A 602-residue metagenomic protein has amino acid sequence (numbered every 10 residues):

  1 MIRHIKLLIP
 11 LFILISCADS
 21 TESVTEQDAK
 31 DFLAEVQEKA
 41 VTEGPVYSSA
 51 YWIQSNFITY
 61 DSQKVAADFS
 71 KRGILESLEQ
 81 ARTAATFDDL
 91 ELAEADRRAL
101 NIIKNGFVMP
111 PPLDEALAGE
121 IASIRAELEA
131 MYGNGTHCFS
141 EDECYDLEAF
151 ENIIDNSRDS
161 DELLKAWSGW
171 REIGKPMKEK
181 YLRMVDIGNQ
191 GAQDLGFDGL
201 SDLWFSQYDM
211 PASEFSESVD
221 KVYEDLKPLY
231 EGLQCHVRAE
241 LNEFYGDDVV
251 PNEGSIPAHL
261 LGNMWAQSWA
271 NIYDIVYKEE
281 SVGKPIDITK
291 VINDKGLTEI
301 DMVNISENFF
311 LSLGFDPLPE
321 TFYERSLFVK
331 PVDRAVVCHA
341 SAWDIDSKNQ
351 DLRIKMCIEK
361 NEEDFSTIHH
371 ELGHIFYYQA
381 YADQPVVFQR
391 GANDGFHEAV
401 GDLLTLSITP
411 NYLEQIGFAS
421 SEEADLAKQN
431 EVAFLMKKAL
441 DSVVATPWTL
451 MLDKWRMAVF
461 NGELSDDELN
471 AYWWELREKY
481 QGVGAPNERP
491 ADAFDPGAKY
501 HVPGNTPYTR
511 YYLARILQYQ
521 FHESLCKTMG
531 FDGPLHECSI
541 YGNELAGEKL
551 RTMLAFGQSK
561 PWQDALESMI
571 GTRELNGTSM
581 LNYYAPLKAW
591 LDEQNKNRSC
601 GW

Functional and structural regions predicted by a protein language model:
I2-P10: Sec-dependent signal peptide recognition, specifically the positively charged N-region followed immediately by
I13-S16: C-terminal motif of bacterial Sec signal peptides marking the signal peptidase cleavage site
A18-A29, S55, D61-Q63, G199 (+10 more regions): C-terminal, non-catalytic "cap/extension" segments appended to globular domains
S20-R183, S201, K499, T506-T509 (+4 more regions): N-terminal helix-rich structural modules
D142-E148, N156, L182-K355, A424-A439 (+1 more regions): Active-site-proximal, well-structured secondary-structure segments within enzyme catalytic domains
S201-D202, S206, Y378-L404: Post-HEXXH active-site segment of zinc metalloproteases
F215, V219-L229, G391-Q429: Post-HExxH zinc-binding segment in Zn-dependent metallohydrolases
K360-Y381, E398-D402, W455: Active-site recognition of the HExxH zinc-binding catalytic motif
